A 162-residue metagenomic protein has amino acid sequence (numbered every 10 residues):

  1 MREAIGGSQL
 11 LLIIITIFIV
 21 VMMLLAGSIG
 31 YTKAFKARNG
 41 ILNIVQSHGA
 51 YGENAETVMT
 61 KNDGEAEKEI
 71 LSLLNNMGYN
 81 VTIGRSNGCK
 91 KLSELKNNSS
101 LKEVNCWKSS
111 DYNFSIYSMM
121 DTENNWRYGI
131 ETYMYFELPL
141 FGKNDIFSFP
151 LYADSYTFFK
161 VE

Functional and structural regions predicted by a protein language model:
M1-I17: Glycine-centered recognition micro-motifs in short, flexible terminal segments and loops
L10, V20, I116: Residue-level detector of functional hotspots within protein domains
I15, M22, S118-M120: Generic detector of short alpha-helix boundary/capping microenvironments and adjacent low-complexity segments
F18-S47: Aliphatic-rich helix starts adjacent to a transmembrane/signal segment
N39, N43, S47-E162: Short, conserved structural patches
